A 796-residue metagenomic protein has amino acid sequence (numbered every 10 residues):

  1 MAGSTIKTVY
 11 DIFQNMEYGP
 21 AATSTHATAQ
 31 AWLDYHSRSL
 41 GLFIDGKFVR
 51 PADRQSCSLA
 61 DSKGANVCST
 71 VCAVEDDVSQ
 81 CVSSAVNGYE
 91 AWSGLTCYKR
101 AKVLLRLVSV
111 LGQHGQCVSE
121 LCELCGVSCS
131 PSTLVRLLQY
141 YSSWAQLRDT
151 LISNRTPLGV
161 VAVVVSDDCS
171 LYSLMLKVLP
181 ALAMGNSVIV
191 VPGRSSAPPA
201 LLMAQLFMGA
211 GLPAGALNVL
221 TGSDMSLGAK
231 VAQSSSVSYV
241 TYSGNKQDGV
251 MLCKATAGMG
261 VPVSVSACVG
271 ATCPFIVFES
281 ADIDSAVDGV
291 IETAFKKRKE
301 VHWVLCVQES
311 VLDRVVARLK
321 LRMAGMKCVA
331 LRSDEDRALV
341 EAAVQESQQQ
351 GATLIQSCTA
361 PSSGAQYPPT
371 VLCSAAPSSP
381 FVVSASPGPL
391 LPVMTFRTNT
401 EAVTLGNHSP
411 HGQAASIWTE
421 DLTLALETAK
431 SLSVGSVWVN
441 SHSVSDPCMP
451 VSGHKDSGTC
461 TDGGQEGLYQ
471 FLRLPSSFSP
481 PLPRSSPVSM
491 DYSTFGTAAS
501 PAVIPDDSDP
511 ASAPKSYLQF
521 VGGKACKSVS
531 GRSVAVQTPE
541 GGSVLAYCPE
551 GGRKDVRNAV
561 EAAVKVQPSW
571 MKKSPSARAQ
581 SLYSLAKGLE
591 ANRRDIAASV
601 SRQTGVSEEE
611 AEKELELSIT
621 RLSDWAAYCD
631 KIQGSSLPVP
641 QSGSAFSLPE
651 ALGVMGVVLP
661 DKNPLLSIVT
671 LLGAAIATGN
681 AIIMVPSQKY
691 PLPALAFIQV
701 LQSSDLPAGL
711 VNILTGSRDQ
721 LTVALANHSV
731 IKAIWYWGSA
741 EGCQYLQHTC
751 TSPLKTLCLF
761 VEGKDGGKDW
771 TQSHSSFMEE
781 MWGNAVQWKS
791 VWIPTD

Functional and structural regions predicted by a protein language model:
M1-S153, G193-R194, L321-C328, K430 (+5 more regions): N-terminal Rossmann-like NAD(P)+-binding subdomain of aldehyde/semialdehyde dehydrogenases
G64, R100, C122, G185 (+13 more regions): Residue-level signal for inorganic ion chemistry
S143-G215, C273, P389, R532 (+3 more regions): Conserved small-residue-rich beta-alpha loop and adjacent elements that most often cradle the phosphate/pyrophosphate
L151, A162, N218-S238, S243 (+2 more regions): A structured beta-alpha segment of the ubiquitous adenosine-cofactor-binding alpha/beta core
P180-L182, P199, V231, L405 (+4 more regions): Hydrophobic/aromatic ligand-binding patch that stacks against planar heteroaromatic rings of cofactors or nucleotides
L206-G211, Q233-Y239, N245-P377, N399 (+8 more regions): ALDH superfamily catalytic-core signature
G364-P368, S384-L390, S409-Q413: Conserved glycine-rich beta-strand-loop-beta hairpin in the small C-terminal domain of fold type I
